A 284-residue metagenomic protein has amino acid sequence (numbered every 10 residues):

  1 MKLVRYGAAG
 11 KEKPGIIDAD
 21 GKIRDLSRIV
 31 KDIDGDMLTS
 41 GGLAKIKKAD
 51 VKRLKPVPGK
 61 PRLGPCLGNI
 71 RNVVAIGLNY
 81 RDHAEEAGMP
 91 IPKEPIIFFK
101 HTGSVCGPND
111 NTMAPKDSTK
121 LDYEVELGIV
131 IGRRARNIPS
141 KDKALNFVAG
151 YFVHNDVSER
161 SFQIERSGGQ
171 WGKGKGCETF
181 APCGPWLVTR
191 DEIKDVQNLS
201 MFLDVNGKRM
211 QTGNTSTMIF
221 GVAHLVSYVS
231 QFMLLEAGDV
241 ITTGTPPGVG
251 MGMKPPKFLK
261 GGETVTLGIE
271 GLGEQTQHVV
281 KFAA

Functional and structural regions predicted by a protein language model:
M1-P95, T266, A283: N-terminal non-catalytic cap/leader segment that marks the start of a structured domain
R5, A9-G10, L54-P56, C66 (+3 more regions): Catalytic-pocket segment enriched in acidic/His residues
L63-P65, E85-G88, T112-L121, E126-L127 (+3 more regions): A generic local secondary-structure boundary/capping motif
R71-V74, E94-I96, D110-T112, T119-L127 (+1 more regions): Generic beta-strand structural signal
P90-P108, Y123, K260-G271: Structural signature of FAD isoalloxazine-binding scaffolds in flavoprotein oxidoreductases
K100-T102, N109, K116, Y123-L127 (+4 more regions): Short, structured patches in soluble enzyme cores that scaffold and shape functional sites
D122-E126, V130, N137-V157, F162-R166: Short, acidic (Asp/Glu-rich) active-site segment that either coordinates a divalent metal cofactor
